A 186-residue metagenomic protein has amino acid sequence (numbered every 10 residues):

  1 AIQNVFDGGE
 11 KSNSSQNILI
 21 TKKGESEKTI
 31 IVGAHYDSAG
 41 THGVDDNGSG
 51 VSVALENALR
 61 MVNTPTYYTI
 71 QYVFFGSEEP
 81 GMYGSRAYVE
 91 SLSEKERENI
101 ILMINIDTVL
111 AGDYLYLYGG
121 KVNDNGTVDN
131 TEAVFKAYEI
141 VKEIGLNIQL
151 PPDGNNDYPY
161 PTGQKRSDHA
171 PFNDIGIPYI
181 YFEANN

Functional and structural regions predicted by a protein language model:
A1-G8, T66-I70, L146-N155, A184: Surface-exposed patches in mature extracellular/periplasmic domains of secreted proteins
A1-K23: A non-catalytic alpha/beta surface segment that caps or lines the substrate-entry region of metallo-dependent hydrolase
D7-S12, E79, P159-G163: Short Gly/Pro-enriched turn/cap motifs at secondary-structure boundaries
S14-N17, S38-E132: Acidic/histidine-rich catalytic neighborhood of metal-dependent amide-processing enzymes
S26-I30, P65-Q71, E96-L102, A137-N147 (+1 more regions): Loop/turn elements at helix/coil->beta-strand transitions in domains of secreted/extracellular proteins
K28-G40: Glycine/charged-rich beta-loop-alpha catalytic/anionic-binding loops adjacent to active sites
G112-N186: Active-site-adjacent substrate-binding region of metalloamidase/peptidase-like peptide-processing proteins
